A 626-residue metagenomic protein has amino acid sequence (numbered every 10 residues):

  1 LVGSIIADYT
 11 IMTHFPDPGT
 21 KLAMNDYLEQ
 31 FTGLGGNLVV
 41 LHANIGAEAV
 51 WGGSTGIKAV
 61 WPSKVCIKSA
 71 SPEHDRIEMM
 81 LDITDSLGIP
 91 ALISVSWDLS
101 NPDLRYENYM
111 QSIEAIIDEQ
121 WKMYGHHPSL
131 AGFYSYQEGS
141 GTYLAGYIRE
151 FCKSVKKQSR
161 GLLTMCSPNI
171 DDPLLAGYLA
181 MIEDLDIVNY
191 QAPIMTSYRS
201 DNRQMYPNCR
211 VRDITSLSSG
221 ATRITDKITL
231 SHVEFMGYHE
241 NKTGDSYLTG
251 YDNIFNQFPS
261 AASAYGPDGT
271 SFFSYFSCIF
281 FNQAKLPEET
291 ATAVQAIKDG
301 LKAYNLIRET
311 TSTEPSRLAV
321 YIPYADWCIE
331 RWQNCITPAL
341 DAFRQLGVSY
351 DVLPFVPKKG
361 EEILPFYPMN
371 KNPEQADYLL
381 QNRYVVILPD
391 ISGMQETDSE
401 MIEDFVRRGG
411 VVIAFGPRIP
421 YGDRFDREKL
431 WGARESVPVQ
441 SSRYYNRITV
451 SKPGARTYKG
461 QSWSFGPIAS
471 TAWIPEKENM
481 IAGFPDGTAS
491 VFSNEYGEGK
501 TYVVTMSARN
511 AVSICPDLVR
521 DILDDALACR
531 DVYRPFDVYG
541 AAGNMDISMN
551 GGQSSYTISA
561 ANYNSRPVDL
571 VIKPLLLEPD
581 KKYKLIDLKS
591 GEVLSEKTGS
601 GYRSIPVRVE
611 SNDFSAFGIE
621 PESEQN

Functional and structural regions predicted by a protein language model:
L1-R424, S490-Y496, A508-I514, S604-V607: Glycan-processing catalytic domains of CAZymes
P72, S623-N626: Short, Lys/Arg-enriched, disordered terminal segments
P389-E624: A conserved amphipathic helix/loop scaffold that creates a polar/acidic microenvironment used either to coordinate
